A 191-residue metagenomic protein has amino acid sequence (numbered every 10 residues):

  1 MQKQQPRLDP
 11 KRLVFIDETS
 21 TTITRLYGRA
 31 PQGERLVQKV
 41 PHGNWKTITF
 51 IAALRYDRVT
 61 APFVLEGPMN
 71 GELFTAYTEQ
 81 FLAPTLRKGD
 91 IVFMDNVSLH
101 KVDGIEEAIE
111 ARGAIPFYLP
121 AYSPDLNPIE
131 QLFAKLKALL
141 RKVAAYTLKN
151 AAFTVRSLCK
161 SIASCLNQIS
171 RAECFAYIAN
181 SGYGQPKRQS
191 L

Functional and structural regions predicted by a protein language model:
M1-E79, Y183-R188: Extended, low-complexity cationic-aromatic segments
D9-L13, I129-L191: C-terminal anion-handling pockets and recognition modules
F15-I16, D90-M94, Y118-P120, C159: Short beta-strand segments
E18, K88-K101, N127: Acidic/histidine-rich, metal-coordinating catalytic segments
T19-T22, R55-V59, S98-L99, Y122-P124 (+1 more regions): Short, solvent-exposed loop/turn segments at secondary-structure junctions
V37-H42, A111-Q131: RNase H-like polynucleotidyl transferase catalytic core
L73-I91: Short, basic/hydrophobic alpha-helical segments
V102-R112: Short, aromatic/basic amphipathic alpha-helical patches
